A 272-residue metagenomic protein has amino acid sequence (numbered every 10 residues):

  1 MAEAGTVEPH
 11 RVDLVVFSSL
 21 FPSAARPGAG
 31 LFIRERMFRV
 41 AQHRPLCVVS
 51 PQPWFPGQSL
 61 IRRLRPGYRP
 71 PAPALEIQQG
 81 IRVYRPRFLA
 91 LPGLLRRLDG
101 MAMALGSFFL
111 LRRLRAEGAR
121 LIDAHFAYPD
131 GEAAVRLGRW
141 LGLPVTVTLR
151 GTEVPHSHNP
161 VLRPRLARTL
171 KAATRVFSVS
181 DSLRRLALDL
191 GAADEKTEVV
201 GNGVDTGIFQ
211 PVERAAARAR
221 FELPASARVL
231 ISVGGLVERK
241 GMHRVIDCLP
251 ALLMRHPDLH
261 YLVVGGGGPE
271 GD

Functional and structural regions predicted by a protein language model:
M1-P71, L75-Q79: N-terminal subdomain of nucleotide-sugar transferases
V15, P224-K240, I246-L249, L262-V264: Conserved donor-binding/catalytic core segment of Leloir-type glycosyltransferases
L20-P22, V233-V237, L252, G267-G268: Short donor-sugar binding/catalytic loops of nucleotide-sugar-dependent glycosyltransferases, especially enzymes
P22-A24, Y128-G131, R136, W140-P160 (+1 more regions): A short, histidine- and acid-enriched strand-loop-helix "catalytic/donor-clamping" loop that lines the nucleotide-sugar
Q52, S182, G203: Carbohydrate-associated surface elements
R69-A74, Q210-L223: A short helix/loop element that forms part of the nucleotide-sugar donor recognition site in Leloir-type
Y84-R85, L110-D130, L143-T146: Short N-terminal targeting/anchoring amphipathic segment
V204, V233, H260-D272: Glycosyltransferase donor-sugar binding loop
